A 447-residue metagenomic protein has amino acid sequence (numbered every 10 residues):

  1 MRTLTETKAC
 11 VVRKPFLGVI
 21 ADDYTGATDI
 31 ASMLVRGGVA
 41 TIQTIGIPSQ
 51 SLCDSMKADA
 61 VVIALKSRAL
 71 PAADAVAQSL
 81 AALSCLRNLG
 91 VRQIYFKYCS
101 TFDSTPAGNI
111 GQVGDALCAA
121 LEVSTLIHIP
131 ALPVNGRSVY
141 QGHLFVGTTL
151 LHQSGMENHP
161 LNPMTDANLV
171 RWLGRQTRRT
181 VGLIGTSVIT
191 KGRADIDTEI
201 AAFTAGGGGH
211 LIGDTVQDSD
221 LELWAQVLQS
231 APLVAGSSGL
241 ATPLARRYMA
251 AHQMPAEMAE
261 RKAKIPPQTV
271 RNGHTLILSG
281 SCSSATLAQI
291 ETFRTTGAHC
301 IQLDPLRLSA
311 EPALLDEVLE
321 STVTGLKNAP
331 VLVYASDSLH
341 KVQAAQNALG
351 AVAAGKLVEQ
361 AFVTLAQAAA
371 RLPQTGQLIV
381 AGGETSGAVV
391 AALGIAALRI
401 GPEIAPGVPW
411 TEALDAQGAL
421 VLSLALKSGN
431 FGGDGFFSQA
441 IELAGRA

Functional and structural regions predicted by a protein language model:
C10-K57, A77-A81, I129-V134: N-terminal basic/disordered segments at the start of proteins
K14-F16, A40, D59, A72-A75 (+2 more regions): Cap/lid and interdomain-hinge subdomains that line or gate substrate/regulatory clefts in soluble alpha/beta enzymes
V19, I42-T44, I94-Y98, L126-P130 (+9 more regions): General beta-strand structural signal in soluble alpha/beta enzymes
I30-S32, P106-I110, R137-F145, D195-I196 (+6 more regions): Short acidic, glycine/serine/threonine-rich loops at helix termini
A58-S67, L326-N328, E412-A447: A structural-propensity feature for long, helix-poor, extended segments
G147-T322, K327: Conserved, well-structured core segments that form the ligand-binding/active-site neighborhood of functional domains
T322-G383: C-terminal structural cap/anchor segments
T375-F436: Conserved, well-ordered active-site substructure
